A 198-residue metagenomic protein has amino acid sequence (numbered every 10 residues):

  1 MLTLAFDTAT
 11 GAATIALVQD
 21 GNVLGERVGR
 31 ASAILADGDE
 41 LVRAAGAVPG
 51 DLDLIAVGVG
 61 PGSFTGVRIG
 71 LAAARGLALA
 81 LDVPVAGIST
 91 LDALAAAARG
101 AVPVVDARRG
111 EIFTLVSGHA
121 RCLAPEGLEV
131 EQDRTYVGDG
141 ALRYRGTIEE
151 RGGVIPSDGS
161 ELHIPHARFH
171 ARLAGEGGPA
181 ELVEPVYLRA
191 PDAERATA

Functional and structural regions predicted by a protein language model:
M1-N22, G29-A36, A86-A198: Oxyanion-binding and handling regions
G38-L54, E129-R134: Phosphate/pyrophosphate-binding loops at sites that engage ATP/ADP/AMP, CoA/4′-phosphopantetheine, polyphosphate
L54-P84: DPxDG-like acidic metal-binding loop motif
